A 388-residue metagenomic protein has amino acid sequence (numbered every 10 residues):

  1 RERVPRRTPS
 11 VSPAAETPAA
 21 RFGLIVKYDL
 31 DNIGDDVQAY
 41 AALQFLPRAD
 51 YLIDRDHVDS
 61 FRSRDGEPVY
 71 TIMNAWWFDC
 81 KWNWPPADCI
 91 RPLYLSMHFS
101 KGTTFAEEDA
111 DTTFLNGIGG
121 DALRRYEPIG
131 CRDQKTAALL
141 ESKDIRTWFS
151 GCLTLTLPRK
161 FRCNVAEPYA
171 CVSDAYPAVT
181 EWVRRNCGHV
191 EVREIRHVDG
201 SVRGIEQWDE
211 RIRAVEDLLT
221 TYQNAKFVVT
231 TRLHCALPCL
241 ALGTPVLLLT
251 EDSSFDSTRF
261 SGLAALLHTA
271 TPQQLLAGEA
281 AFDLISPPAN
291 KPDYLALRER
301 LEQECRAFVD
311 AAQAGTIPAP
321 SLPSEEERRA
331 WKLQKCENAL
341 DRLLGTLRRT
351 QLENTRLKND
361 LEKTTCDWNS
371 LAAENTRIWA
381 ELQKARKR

Functional and structural regions predicted by a protein language model:
R3-A372, T376-Q383, K387: Active-site anion-handling motifs in enzyme catalytic cores
